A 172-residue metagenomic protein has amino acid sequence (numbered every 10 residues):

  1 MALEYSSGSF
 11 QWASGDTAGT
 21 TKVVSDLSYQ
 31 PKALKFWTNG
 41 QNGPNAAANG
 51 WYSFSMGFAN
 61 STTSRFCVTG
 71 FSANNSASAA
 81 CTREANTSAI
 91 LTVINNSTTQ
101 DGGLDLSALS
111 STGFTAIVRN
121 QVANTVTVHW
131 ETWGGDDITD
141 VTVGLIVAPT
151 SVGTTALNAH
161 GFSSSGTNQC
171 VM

Functional and structural regions predicted by a protein language model:
A2-M172: Surface-exposed molecular-recognition determinants
